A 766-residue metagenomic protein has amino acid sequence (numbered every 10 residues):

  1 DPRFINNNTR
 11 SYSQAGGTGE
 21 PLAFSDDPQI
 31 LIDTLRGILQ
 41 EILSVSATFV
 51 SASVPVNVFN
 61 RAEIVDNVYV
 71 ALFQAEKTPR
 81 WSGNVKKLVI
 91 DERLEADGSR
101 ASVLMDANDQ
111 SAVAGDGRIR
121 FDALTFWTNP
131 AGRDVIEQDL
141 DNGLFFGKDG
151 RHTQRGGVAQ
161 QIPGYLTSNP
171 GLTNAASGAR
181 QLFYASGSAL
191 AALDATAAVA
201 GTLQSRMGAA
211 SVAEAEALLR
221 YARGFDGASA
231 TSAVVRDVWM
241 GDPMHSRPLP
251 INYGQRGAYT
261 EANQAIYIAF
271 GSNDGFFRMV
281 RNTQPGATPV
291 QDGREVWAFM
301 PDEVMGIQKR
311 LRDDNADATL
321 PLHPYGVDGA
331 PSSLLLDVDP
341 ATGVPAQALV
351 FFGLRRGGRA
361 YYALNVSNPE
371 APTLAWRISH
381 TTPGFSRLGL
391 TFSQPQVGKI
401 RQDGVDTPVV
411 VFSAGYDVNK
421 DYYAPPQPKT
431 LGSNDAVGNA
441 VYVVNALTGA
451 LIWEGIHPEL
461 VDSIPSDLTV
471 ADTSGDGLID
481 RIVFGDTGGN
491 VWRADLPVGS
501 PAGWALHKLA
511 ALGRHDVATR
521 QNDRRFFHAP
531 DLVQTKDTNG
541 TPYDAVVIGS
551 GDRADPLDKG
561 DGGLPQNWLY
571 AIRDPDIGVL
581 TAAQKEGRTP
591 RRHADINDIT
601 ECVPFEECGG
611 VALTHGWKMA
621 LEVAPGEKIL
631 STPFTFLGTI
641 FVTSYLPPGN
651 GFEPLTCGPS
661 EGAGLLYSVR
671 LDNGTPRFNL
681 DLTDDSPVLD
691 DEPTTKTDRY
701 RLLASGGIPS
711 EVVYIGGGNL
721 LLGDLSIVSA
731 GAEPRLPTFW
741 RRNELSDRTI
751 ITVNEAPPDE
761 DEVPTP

Functional and structural regions predicted by a protein language model:
D1-P766: A fold-level detector for beta-propeller and closely related beta-sheet-rich head/sensor domains
